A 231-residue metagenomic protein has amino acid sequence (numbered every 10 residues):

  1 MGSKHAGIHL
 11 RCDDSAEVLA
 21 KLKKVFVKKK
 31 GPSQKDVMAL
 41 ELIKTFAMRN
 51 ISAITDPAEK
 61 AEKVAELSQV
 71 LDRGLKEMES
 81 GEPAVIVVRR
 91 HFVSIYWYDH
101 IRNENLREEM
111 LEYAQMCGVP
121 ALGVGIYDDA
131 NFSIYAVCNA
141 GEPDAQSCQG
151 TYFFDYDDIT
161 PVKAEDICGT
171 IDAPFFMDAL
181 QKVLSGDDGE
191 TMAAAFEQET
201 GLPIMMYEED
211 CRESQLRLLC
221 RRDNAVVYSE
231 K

Functional and structural regions predicted by a protein language model:
M1-D36, Y228-K231: Short, extreme N-terminal segment that most often corresponds to the first beta-strand
V27-I51: Internal, charge-rich low-complexity segments
F46-K231: Charged interaction segments
